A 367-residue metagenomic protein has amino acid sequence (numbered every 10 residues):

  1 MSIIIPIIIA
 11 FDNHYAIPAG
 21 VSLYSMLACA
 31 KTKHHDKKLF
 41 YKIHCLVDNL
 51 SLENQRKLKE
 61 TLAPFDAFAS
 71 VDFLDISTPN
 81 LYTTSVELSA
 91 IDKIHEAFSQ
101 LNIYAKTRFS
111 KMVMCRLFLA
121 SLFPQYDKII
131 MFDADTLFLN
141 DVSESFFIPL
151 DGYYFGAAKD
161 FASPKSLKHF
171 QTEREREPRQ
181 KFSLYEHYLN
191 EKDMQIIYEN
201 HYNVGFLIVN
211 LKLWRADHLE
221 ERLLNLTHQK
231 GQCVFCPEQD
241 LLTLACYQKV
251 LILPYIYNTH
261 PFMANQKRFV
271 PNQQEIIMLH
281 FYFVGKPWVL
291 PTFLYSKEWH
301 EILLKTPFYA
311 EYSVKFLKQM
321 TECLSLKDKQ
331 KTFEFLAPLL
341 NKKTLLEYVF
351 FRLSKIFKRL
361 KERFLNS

Functional and structural regions predicted by a protein language model:
M1-Y15, Y188, D193, I197-Y198 (+1 more regions): A glycosyltransferase accessory/donor-loop signature
A16-D36: Histidine-anchored nucleotide/phosphate-binding helix
Y41-N49, A157-K159: Short internal beta-strands
E53-A67, Q171: Short, aromatic/basic amphipathic alpha-helical patches
L62-S121: Active-site-proximal specificity loops/subdomain of glycosyltransferases
I129: Short aromatic/hydrophobic "clamp" motif used to bind/position activated sugar donors
F132: Catalytic metal- and UDP-sugar-binding loop of GT-A-like glycosyltransferases, i.e., residues flanking the conserved
T136-E173: Conserved donor-nucleotide/metal-binding helix-loop-beta segment in metal-dependent transferases, i.e., the alpha-helix
